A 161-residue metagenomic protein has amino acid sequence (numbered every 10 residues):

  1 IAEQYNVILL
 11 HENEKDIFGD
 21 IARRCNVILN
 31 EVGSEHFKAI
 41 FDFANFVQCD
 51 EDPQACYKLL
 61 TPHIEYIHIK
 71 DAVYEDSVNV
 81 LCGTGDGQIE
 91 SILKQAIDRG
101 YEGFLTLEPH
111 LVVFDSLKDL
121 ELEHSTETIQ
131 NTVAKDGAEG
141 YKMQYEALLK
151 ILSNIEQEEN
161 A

Functional and structural regions predicted by a protein language model:
V7-F18, F41: Aromatic-lined carbohydrate-recognition surfaces of secreted/lumenal glycan-active proteins
I21-F41, V47-A161: Histidine-acidic metal/acid-base catalytic patches
